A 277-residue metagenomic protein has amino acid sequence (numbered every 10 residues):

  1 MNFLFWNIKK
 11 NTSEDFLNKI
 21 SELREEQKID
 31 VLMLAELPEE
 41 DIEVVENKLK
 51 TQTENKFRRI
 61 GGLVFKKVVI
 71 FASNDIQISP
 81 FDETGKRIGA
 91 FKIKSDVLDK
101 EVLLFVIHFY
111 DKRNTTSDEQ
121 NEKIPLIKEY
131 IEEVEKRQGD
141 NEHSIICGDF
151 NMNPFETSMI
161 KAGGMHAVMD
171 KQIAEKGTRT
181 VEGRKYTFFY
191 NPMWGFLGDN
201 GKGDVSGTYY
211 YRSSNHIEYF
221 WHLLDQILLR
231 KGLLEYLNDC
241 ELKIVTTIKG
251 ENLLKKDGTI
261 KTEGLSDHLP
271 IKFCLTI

Functional and structural regions predicted by a protein language model:
M1-T51, N55-I60, K67-V69, T262-I277: N-terminal, active-site-proximal structural segment of metallo-dependent hydrolase catalytic domains
W6, A35, I107, C147-D149: Active-site flanking residues adjacent to catalytic metal/cofactor-binding acidic residues
K9, P38, Y110, F150-N153: Catalytic metal-binding/acid-base residues of hydrolase active sites
D30, E142-S144, D149, D225: Conserved acidic residues
M33-K112: Structured beta-strand-rich core segments of catalytic domains in phosphoester-bond hydrolases
F109-I124: Surface-exposed cleft-lining segments at the edges of enzyme active sites
L126-C147: His/acidic metal-ligating clusters that form di-metal
R137-G139, M152-I277: Metal-dependent phosphoester-hydrolase catalytic domains
